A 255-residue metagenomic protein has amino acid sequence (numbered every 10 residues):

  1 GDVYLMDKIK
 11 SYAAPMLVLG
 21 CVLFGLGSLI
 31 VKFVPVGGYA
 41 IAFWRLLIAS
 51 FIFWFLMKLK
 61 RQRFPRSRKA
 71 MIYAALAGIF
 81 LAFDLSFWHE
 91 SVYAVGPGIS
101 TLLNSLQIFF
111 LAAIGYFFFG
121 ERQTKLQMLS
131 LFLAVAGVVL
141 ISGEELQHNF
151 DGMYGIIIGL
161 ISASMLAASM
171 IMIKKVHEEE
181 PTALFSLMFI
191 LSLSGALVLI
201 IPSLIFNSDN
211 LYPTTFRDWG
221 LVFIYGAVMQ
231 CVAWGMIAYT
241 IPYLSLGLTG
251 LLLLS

Functional and structural regions predicted by a protein language model:
G1-F43, I79, F87, N149-K175 (+1 more regions): Glycine-/small-residue-enriched transmembrane alpha-helix faces in small-molecule transporters and effluxers
A14, S100-L106, I173-A196, Q230-S255: Helix-helix packing/entry segments at the starts of transmembrane helices
L19-L26, I30, L56, A75-A94 (+4 more regions): Hydrophobic alpha-helical transmembrane segments of multi-pass membrane transport proteins, especially secondary
P35, A94, G120-R122, E179-P181 (+1 more regions): Helix-loop interface residues and adjacent transmembrane-helix termini in multi-pass membrane transporters, primarily
V36-F83, F110, S164-M172, M188-N207 (+1 more regions): Transmembrane alpha-helices of multi-pass small-molecule transport proteins
A40, L46-S50, H89-R122, Q127-M128 (+2 more regions): Specific alpha-helical transmembrane segments that line the substrate/conduction pathway and gating interfaces
F53, A75, I114, Q123-E145 (+3 more regions): Hydrophobic transmembrane alpha-helices of multi-pass small-molecule transport proteins
S67-I72, N104, G120-I141, N149-I156 (+3 more regions): Loop-to-transmembrane alpha-helix entry segments
